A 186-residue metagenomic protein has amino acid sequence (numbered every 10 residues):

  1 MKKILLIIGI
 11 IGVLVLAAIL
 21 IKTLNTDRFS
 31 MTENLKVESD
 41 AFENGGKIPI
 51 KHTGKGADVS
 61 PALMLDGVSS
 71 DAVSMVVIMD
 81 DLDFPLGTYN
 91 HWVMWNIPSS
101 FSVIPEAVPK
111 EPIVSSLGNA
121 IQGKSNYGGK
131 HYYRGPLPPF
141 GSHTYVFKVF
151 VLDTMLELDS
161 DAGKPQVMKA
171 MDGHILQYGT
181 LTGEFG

Functional and structural regions predicted by a protein language model:
K2-G186: N-terminus-centered regions that define maturation/targeting leaders and the start of the first functional domain
